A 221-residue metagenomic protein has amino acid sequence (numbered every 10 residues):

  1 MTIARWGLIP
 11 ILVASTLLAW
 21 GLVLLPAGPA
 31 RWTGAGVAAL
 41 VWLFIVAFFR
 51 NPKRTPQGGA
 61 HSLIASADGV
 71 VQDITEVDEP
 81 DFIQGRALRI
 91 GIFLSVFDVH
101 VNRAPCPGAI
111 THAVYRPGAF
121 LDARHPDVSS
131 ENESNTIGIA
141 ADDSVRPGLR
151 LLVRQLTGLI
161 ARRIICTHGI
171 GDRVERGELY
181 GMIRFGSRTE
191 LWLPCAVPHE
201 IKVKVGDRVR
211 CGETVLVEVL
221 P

Functional and structural regions predicted by a protein language model:
M1-P221: Contiguous, well-folded functional domains in the mature portion of proteins
